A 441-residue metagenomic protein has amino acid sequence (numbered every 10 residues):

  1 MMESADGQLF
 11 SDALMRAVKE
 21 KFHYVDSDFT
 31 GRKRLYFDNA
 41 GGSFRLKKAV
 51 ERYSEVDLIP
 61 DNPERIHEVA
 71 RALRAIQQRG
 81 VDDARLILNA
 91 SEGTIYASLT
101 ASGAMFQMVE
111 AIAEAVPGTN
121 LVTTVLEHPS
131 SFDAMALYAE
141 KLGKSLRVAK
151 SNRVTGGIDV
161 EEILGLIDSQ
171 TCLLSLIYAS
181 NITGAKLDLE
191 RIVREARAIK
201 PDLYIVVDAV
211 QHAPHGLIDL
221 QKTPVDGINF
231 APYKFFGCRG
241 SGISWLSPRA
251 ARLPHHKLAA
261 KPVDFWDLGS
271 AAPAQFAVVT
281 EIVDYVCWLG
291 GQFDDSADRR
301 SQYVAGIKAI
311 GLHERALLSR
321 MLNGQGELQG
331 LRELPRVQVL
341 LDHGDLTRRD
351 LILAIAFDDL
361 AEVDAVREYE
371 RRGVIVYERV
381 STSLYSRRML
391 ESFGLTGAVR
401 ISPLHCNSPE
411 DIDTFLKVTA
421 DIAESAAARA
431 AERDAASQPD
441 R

Functional and structural regions predicted by a protein language model:
M1-R441: Pyridoxal 5′-phosphate
